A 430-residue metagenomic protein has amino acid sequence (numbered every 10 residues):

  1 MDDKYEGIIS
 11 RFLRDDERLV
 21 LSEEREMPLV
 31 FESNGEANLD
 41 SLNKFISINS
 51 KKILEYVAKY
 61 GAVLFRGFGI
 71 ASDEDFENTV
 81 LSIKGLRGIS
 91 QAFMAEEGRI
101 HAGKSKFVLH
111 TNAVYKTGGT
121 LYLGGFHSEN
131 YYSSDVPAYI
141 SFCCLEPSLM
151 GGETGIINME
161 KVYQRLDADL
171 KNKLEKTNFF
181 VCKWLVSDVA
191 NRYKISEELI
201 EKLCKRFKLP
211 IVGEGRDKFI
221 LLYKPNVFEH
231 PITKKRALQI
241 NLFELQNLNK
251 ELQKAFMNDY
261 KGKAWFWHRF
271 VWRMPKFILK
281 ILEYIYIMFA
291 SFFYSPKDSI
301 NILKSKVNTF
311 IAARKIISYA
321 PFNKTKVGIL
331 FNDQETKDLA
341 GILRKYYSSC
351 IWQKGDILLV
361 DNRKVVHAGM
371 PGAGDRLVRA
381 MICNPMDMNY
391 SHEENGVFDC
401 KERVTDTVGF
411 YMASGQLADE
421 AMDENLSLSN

Functional and structural regions predicted by a protein language model:
M1-K44, K52, T120-G124, D135-S349 (+2 more regions): Active-site environment of non-heme Fe oxygenases that use a 2-His-1-carboxylate facial triad
L42-F68: General structural concept
Y60-A62, R66-G98: Membrane helical hairpin/interfacial module
F76-E77, A102-T111, D135-P137, G152-G155: Short, conserved acidic/polar surface loops in the N-terminal third of protein domains
R87-S128: A gly/proline- and charged-residue-enriched helix-loop-helix capping module
